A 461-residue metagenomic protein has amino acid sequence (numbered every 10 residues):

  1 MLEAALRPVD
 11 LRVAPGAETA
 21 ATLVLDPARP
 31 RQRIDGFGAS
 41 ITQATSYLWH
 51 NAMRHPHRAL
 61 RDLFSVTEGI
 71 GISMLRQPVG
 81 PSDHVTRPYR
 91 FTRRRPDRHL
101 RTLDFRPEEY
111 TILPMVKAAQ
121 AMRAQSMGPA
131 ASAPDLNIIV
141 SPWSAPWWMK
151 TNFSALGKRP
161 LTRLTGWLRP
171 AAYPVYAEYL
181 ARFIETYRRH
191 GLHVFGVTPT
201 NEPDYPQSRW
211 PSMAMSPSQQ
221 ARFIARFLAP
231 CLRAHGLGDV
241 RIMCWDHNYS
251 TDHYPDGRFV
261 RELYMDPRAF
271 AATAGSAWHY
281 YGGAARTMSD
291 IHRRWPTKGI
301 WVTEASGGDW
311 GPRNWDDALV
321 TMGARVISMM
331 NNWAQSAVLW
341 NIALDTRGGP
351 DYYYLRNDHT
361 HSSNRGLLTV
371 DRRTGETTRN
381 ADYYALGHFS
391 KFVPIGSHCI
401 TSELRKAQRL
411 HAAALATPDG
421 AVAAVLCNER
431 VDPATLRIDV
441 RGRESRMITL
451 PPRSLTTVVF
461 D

Functional and structural regions predicted by a protein language model:
L2-V194, S218, R226: N-terminal catalytic cores of secreted or lumenal carbohydrate-active enzymes
D35, E68-L75, A124-Q125, S132-N137 (+7 more regions): Loop/turn elements at helix/coil->beta-strand transitions in domains of secreted/extracellular proteins
A39, G71, I138, V197 (+5 more regions): Conserved, mostly hydrophobic/aromatic
Q77, V140, P199-E202, C244-H247 (+4 more regions): Conserved beta-strand positions
V175-H193, P203-W310: Active-site neighborhood of glycoside hydrolase catalytic domains
G299-A385, T401-E403: Aromatic/acidic polysaccharide-binding cleft in carbohydrate-active enzymes
K391, S402-R441, R453: Carbohydrate-binding surface patches
L450-D461: C-terminal beta-strand-rich structural cap/linker in extracellular carbohydrate-active enzymes
